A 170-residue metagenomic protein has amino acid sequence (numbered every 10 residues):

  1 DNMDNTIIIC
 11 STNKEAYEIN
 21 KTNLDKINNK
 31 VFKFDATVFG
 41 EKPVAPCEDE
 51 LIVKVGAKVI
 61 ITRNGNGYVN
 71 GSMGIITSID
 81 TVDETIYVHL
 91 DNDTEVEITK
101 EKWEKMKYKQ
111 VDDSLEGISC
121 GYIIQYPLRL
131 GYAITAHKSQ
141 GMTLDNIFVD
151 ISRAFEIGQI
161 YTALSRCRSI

Functional and structural regions predicted by a protein language model:
D1-V69, I75-T81: Conserved helicase motor core of P-loop NTPases
I60-I170: C-terminal accessory regions
